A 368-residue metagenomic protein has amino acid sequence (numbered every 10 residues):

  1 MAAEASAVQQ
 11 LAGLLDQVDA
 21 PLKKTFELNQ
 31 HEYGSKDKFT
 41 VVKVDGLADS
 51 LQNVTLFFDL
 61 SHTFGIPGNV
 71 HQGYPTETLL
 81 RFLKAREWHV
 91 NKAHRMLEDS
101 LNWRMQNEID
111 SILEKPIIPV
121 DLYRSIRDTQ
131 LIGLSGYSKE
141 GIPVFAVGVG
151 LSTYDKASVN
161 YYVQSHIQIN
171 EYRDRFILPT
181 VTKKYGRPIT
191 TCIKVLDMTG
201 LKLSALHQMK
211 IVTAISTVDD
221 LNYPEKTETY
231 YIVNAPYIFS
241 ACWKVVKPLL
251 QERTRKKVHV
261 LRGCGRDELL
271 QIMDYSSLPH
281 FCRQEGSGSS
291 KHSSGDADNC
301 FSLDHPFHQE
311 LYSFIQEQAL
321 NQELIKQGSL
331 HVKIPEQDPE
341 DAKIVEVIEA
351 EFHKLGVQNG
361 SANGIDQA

Functional and structural regions predicted by a protein language model:
M1-A368: Basic, amphipathic alpha-helical/coil surface patches used to engage anionic, phosphate-bearing ligands and membranes
